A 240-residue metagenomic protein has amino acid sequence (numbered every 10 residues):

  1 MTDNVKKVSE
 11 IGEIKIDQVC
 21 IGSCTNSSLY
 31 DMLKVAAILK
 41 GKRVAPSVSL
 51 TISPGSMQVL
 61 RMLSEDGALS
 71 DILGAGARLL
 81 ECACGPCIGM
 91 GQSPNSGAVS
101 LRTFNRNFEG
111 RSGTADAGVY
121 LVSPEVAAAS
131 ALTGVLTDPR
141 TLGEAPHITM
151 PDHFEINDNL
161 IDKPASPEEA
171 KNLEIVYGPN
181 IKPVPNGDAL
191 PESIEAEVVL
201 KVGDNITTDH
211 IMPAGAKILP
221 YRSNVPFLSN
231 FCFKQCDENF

Functional and structural regions predicted by a protein language model:
M1-F240: Fe-S-dependent hydro-lyases/dehydratases of central metabolism
